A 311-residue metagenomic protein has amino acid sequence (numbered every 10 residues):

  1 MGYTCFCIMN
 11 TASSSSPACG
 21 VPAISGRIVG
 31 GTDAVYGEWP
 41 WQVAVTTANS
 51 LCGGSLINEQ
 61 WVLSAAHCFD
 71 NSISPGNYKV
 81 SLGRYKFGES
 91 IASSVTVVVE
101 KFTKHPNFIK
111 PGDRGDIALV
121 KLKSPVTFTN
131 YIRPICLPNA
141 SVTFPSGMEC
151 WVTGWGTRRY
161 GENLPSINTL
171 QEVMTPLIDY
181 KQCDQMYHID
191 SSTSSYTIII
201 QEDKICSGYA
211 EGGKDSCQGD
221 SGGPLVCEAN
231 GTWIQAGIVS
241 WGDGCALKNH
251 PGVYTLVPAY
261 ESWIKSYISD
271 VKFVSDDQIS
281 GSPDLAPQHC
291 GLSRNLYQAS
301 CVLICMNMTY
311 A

Functional and structural regions predicted by a protein language model:
M1-L63, N77-K79, R84, S275-A311: Protease-domain processing segments flanking chymotrypsin-fold serine proteases, especially trypsin-like
G20-V29, Q42-T46, M148, G154-T157 (+3 more regions): Extracellular trypsin-like serine protease catalytic domains
V21-S25, V62-A65, F69-K110, Y180-H188: Conserved H-D interstitial segment of serine endopeptidase catalytic domains
A34-E38, L56, S72-S74, I91 (+5 more regions): Extracellular/periplasmic catalytic domains that process cell-envelope and extracellular macromolecules
V43-V45, Y78-G88, L137, E149-G154: Short conserved beta-strand and strand-loop elements enriched in small hydrophobics with frequent Asp/Gly
A48, H67, G83-K86, N107 (+4 more regions): Solvent-exposed coil/turn segments that connect beta secondary-structure elements in extracytoplasmic/periplasmic
V62-A66, R114-N139: Conserved active-site neighborhood of the chymotrypsin/trypsin-like protease fold
P106-I109, P125-M174: Active-site substrate-binding loop(s) of clan PA
